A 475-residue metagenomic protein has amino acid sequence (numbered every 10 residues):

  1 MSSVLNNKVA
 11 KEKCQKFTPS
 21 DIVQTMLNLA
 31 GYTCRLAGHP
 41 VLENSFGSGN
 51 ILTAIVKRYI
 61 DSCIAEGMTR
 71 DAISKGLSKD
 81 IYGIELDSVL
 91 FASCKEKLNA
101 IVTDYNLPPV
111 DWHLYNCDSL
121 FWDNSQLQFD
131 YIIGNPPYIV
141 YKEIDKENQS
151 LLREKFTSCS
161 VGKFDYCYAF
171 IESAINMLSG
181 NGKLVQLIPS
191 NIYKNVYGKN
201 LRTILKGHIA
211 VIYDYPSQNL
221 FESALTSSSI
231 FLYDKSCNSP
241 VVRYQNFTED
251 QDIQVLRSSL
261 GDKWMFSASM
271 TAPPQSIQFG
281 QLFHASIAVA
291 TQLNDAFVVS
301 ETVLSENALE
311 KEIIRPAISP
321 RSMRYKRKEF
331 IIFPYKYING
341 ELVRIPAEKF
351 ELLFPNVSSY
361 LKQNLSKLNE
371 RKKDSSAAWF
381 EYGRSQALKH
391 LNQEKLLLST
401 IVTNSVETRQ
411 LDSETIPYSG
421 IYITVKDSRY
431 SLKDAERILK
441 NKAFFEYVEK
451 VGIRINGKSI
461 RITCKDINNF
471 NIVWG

Functional and structural regions predicted by a protein language model:
K11-E12, K16-N28, S45-A54, I60 (+3 more regions): Signature of N6-adenine DNA methyltransferases within the class I
K13, S227-L397, I438, K442 (+3 more regions): C-terminal substrate-recognition regions of SAM-dependent nucleic acid methyltransferases
A37-S45: Conserved class I S-adenosyl-L-methionine
I81-E85: Conserved SAM-binding motif I beta-strand of class I
C94-K95: Conserved SAM-binding loop
P108-S119: Conserved SAM-binding strand-loop segment of SAM-dependent methyltransferases
I212-D214, S399-I416, E446-I455: Short, ligand-facing micro-motifs at secondary-structure edges
N404-R437: A short beta-sheet element
